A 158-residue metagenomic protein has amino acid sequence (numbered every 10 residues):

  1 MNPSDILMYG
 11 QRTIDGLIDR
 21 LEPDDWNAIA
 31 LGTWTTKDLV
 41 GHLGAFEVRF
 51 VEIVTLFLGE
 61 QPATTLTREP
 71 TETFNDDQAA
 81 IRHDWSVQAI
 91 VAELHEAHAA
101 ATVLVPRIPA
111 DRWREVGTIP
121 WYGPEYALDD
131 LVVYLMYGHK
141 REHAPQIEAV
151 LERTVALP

Functional and structural regions predicted by a protein language model:
M1-P3: Metal-centered catalytic cores of metalloenzymes
D5-M8, W26-T73, V116-P158: Short, contiguous alpha-helical
I6, G10, T73-R114, L131-Y134: Acidic/histidine-rich alpha-helical segments that form the ligand environment of transition-metal centers
Q11, D15-D19, E47-V51, T55 (+3 more regions): Structural signal for well-ordered, non-membrane alpha-helices
I14, I81-R82, P120: A short alpha-helix capping/helix-coil boundary motif
R20-D24: Extracellular-facing binding/remodeling surfaces
